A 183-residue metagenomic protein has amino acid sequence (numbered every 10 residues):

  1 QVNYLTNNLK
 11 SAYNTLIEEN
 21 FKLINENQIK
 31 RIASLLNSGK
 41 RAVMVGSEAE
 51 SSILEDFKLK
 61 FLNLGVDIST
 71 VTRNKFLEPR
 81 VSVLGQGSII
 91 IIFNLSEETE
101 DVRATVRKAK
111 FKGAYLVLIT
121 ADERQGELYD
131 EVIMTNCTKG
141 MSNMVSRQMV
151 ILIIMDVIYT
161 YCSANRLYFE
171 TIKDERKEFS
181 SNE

Functional and structural regions predicted by a protein language model:
Q1-N27: HTH-adjacent hinge/linker in prokaryotic transcriptional regulators
N8, L16, N20, L35 (+2 more regions): Residues that form generic nucleotide/phosphate-binding pockets
N27-G39: Glycine-rich phosphate/diphosphate-binding loops that line cofactor/substrate pockets in enzymes
R31-I32, S51, F76, K173: Residue-level detector of alpha-helical recognition elements and their boundaries
N37-I153, Y159-L167: Glycine-rich phosphate-binding loops that contact phosphosugars or nucleotide phosphates
Y168-E183: A short, charged, Gly/Pro-tolerant segment at domain boundaries
